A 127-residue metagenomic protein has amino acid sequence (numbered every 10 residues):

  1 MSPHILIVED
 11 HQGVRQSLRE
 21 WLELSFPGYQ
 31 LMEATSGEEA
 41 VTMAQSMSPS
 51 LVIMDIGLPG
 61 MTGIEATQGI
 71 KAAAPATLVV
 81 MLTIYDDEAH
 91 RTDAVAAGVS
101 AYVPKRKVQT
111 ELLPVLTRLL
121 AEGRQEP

Functional and structural regions predicted by a protein language model:
Q12-M32: Two-component/phosphorelay signaling modules centered on CheY-like receiver
E33-L51: Acidic, metal-coordinating helix/loop segments flanking the phosphotransfer/catalytic sites of two-component signaling
S36, T62-E65: Acidic catalytic/metal-coordinating carboxylates
S50, I56-G57, Y85: The short loop immediately C-terminal to the conserved phospho-acceptor aspartate in CheY-like receiver
P59-T62, D87: The feature encodes the CheY-like receiver
I64-P75: Short amphipathic alpha-helix used as the core "switch/output" element in two-component signaling
